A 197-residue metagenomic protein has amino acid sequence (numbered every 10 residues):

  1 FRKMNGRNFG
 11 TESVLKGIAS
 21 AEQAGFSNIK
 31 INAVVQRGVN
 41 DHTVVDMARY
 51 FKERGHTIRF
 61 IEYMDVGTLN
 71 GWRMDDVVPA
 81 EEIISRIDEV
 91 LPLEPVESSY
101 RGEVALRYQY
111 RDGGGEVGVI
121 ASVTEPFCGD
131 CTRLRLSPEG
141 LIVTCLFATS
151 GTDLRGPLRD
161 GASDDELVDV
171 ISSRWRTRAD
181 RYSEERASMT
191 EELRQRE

Functional and structural regions predicted by a protein language model:
F1-I61: Radical SAM/AdoMet-radical enzyme domain recognition
R49-E53, Y63-E197: Auxiliary Fe-S-binding modules of radical SAM enzymes
